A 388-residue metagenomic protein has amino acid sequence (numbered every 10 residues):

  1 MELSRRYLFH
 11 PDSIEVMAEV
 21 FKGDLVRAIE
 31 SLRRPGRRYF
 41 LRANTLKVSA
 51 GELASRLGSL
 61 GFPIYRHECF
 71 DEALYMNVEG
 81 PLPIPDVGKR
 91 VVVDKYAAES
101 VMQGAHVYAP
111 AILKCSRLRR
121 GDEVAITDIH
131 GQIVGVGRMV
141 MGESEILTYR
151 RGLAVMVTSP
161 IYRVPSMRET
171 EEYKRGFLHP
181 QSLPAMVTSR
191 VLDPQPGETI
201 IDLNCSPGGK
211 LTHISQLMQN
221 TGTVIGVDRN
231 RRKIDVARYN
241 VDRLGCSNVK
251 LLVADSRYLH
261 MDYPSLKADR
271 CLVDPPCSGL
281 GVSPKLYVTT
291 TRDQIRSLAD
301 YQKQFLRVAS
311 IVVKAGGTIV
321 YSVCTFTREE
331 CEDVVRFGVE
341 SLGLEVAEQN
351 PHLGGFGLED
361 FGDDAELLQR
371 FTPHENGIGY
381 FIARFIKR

Functional and structural regions predicted by a protein language model:
M1-R388: S-adenosylmethionine
